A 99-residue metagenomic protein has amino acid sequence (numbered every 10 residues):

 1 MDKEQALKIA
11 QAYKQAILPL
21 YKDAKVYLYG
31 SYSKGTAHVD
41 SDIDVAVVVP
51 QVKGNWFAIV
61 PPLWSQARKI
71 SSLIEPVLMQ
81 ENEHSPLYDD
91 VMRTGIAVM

Functional and structural regions predicted by a protein language model:
M1-K25, K34-V39, P50-M99: Catalytic core of pol beta-like nucleotidyltransferases
Y29-S31: Glycine-rich beta-strand-to-loop/alpha-helix junction loops that act as flexible
D44-V47: Short beta-strand->loop micro-motif that forms the acidic, two-metal-ion catalytic signature in nucleotide-processing
